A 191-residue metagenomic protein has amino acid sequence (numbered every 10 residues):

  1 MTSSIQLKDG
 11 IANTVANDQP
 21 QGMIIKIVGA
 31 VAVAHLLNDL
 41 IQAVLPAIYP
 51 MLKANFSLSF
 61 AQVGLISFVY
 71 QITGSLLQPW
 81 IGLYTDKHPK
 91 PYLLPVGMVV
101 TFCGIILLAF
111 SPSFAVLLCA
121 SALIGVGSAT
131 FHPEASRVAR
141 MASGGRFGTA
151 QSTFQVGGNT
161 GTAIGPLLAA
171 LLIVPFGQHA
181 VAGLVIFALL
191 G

Functional and structural regions predicted by a protein language model:
A30-P50, L58, I81: Extracytoplasmic
V31, A115-S121: Short hydrophobic/alpha-helical segments at membrane-entry points of transmembrane helices in Major Facilitator
A43, Q71-P79, T162-A163: Residue-level signature of mid-helix packing/kink "hotspots" within the transmembrane helices of 12-pass Major
L76-F114: Conserved MFS/SLC helix-loop-helix module at the cytosolic interface between two early adjacent transmembrane helices
V100-I105, I124, A188-G191: MFS 12-TM fold signature
A120-G157: Cytoplasmic helix-loop-helix junction between adjacent transmembrane helices in 12-TM secondary transporters
F154-G191: Helix-loop-helix hairpin linking two adjacent transmembrane segments in secondary transporters
